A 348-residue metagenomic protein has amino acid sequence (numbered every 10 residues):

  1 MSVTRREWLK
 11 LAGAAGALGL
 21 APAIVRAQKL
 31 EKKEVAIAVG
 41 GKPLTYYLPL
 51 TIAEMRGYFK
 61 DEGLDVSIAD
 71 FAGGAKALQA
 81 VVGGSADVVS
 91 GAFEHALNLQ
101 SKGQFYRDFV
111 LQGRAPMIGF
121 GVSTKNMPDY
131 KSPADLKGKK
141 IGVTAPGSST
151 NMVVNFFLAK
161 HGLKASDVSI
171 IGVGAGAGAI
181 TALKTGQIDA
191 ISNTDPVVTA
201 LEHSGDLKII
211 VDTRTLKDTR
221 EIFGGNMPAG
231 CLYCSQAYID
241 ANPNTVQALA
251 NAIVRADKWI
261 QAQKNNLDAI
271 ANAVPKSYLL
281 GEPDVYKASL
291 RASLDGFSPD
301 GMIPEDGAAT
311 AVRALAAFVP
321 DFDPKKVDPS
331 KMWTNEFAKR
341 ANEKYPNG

Functional and structural regions predicted by a protein language model:
M1-V3: Secretory targeting signals
E7-R26: N-terminal export signals
G16, Q28-A175, T185-D195, D206 (+1 more regions): Short, glycine-/small- and polar/acidic-enriched structural segments that line small-molecule recognition paths
L48, E54, K76, A80 (+9 more regions): Extracytoplasmic/secreted proteins, especially bacterial periplasmic and envelope-associated proteins
D61, P128, T215-G225, D295-P304: Short, solvent-exposed loop/beta-turn-alpha elements that line the ligand-binding surface or hinge of extracytoplasmic
G178-T181, T185-K276: Pocket-lining segment of extracytoplasmic ligand-binding domains
I239-F322: Secondary-structure end/capping motifs
A309-G348: Conserved C-terminal helix/tail region of periplasmic/extracytoplasmic solute-binding proteins
